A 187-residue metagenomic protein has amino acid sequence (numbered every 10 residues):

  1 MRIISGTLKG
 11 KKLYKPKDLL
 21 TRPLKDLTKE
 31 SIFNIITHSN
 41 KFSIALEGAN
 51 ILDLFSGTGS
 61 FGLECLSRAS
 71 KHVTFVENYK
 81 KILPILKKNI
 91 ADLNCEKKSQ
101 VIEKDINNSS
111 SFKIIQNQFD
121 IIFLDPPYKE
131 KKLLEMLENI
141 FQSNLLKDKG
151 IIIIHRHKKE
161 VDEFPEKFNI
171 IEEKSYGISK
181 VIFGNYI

Functional and structural regions predicted by a protein language model:
M1-I187: Class I S-adenosyl-L-methionine-dependent methyltransferase catalytic core
